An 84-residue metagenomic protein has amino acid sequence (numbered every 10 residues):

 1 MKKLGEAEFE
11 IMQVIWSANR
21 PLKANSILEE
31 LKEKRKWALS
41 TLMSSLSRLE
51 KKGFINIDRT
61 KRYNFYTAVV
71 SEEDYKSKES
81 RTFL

Functional and structural regions predicted by a protein language model:
L4-A7, T60-E79: Short, cationic-aromatic polyanion-contact patches
F9-V14, S26: Pre-recognition alpha-helix immediately N-terminal to the DNA-recognition helix within helix-turn-helix or winged-helix
I15-N19: Short helix-to-turn junction characteristic of helix-turn-helix DNA-binding domains, especially the helix
P21-E30: Short acidic, hydrophobic short linear motifs in intrinsically disordered regions
E29-W37: Short helix-coil junctions and helix-kink-helix linkers
M43-S47: Short, hydrophobic-biased segments on the C-terminal half of alpha helices that form "recognition helices"
G53: Glycine-centered, phosphate/nucleic-acid-interacting loop/turn motifs that mediate DNA/RNA or nucleotide
